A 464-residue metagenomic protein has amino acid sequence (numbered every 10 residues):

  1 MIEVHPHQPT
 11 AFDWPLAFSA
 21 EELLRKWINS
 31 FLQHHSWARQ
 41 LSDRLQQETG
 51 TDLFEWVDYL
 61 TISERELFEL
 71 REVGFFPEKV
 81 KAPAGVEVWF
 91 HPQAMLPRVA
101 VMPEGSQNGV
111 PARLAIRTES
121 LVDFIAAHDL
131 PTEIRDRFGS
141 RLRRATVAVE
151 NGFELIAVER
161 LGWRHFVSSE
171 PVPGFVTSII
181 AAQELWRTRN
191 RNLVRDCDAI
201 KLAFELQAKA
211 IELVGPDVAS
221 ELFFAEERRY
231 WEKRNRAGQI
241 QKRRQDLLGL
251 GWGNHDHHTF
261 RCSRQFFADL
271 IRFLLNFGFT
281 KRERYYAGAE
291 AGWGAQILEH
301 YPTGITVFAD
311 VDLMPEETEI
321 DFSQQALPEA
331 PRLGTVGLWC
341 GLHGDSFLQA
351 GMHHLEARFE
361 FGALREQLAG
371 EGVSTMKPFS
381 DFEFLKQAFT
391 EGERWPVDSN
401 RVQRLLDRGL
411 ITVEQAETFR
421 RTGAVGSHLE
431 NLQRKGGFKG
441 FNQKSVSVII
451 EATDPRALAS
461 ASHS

Functional and structural regions predicted by a protein language model:
M1-E3: Non-catalytic accessory regions used for complex assembly or targeting
H5-S464: Extended, well-ordered protein cores
